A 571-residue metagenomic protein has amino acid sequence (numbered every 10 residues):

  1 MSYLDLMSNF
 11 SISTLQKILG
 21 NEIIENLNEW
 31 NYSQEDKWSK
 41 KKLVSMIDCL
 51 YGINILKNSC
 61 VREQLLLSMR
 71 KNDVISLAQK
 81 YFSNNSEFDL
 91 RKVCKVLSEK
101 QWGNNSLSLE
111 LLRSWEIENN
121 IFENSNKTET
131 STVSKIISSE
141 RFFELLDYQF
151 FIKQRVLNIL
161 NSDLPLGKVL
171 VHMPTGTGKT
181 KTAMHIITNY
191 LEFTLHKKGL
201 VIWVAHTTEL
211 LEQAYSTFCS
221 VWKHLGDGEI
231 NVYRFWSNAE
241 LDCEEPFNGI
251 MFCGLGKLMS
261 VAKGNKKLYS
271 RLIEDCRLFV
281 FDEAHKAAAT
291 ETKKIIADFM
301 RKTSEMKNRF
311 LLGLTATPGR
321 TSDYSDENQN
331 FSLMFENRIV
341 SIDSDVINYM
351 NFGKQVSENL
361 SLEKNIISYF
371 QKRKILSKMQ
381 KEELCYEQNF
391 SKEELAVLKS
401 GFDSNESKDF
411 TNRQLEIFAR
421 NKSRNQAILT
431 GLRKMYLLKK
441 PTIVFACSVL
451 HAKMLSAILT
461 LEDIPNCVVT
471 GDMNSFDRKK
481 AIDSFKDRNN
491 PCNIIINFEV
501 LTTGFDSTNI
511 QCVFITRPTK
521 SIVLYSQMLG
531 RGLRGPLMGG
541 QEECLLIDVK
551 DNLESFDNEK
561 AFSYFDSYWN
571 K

Functional and structural regions predicted by a protein language model:
M1-V133: N-terminal accessory nucleic-acid engagement/regulatory domains that precede and modulate ATP-driven motor cores
D163-T188, F445: Walker A/P-loop
T177-T182, Y190, H196-S220, C447-L450: Conserved Walker A/P-loop ATP-binding site and its immediately adjacent core in helicase/helicase-like ATPase domains
C243, I443, K453-M454, I464-F498: Conserved helicase ATPase core of P-loop NTP-dependent helicases/translocases
A289-M379: Post-DEXD/H (motif II) to motif III coupling segment of the RecA-like Helicase ATP-binding lobe
I342-T442: Conserved interdomain linker/interface between the two RecA-like ATPase lobes of SF2 helicase motors
L362, S368-S377, V523-S526, R534-K571: A conserved SF2-helicase RecA2
N493-N497, L501-T519, L524-R531, C544-V549: A short beta-strand element within the Helicase C-terminal
